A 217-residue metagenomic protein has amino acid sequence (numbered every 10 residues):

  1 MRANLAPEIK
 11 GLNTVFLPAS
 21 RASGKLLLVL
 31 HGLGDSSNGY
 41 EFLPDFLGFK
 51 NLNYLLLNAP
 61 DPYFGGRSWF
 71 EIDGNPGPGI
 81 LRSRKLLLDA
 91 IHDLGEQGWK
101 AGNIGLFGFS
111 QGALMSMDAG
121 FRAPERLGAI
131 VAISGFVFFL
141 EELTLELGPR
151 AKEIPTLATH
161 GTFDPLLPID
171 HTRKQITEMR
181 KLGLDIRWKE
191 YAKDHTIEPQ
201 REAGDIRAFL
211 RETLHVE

Functional and structural regions predicted by a protein language model:
N4-N103: Serine-hydrolase catalytic machinery in alpha/beta-hydrolase-like enzymes
F42, D118-R122: Active-site signature of alpha/beta-hydrolase-fold catalytic machinery across serine- and Asp/Cys-nucleophile hydrolases
G65-D73, G135-P155: Flexible "cap/lid" loop of the alpha/beta hydrolase fold
L106-G108, I133, T159: Short beta-strand immediately N-terminal to the catalytic nucleophile in serine-hydrolase-like folds
F107-G112, S116: Gly/Ala-rich beta-loop-alpha elbow adjacent to hydrolase catalytic centers
E125-V137: A conserved short beta-strand
L157-H160, D164: Short beta-strand/loop motif that positions the catalytic acidic residue of the alpha/beta-hydrolase fold
D170-E217: C-terminal catalytic histidine-bearing segment of alpha/beta-hydrolase fold enzymes
